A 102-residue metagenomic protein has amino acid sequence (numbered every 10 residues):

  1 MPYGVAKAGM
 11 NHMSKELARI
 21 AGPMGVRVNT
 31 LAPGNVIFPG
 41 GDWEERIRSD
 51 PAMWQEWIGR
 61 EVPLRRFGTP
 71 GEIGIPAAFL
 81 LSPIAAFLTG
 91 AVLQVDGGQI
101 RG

Functional and structural regions predicted by a protein language model:
M1, P23-M24, R65, P83: Active-site loop immediately N-terminal to the catalytic Tyr-X3-Lys motif of short-chain dehydrogenase/reductase
Y3, N11: Catalytic tyrosine of NAD(P)H-dependent dehydrogenase/reductases that use a Tyr as the general acid/base
A6, S14: Active-site helix of classical SDR
G22, R27, L88-G90: Short, small/polar-rich loop/turn modules that mediate ligand/substrate recognition or access, typified
P23, N35-E61: A glycine/serine/threonine-rich, flexible loop-to-helix segment that serves as the NAD(P) cofactor-binding "lid"
R27-I37, L81, Q94-D96: Conserved SDR Rossmann-fold cofactor-binding beta-strand/turn motif
V62-I73: A conserved structural motif in NAD(P)-dependent oxidoreductases
A78, I84, T89-G102: Short C-terminal tail/terminal secondary-structure segment of NAD(P)H-dependent dehydrogenase/reductase domains
